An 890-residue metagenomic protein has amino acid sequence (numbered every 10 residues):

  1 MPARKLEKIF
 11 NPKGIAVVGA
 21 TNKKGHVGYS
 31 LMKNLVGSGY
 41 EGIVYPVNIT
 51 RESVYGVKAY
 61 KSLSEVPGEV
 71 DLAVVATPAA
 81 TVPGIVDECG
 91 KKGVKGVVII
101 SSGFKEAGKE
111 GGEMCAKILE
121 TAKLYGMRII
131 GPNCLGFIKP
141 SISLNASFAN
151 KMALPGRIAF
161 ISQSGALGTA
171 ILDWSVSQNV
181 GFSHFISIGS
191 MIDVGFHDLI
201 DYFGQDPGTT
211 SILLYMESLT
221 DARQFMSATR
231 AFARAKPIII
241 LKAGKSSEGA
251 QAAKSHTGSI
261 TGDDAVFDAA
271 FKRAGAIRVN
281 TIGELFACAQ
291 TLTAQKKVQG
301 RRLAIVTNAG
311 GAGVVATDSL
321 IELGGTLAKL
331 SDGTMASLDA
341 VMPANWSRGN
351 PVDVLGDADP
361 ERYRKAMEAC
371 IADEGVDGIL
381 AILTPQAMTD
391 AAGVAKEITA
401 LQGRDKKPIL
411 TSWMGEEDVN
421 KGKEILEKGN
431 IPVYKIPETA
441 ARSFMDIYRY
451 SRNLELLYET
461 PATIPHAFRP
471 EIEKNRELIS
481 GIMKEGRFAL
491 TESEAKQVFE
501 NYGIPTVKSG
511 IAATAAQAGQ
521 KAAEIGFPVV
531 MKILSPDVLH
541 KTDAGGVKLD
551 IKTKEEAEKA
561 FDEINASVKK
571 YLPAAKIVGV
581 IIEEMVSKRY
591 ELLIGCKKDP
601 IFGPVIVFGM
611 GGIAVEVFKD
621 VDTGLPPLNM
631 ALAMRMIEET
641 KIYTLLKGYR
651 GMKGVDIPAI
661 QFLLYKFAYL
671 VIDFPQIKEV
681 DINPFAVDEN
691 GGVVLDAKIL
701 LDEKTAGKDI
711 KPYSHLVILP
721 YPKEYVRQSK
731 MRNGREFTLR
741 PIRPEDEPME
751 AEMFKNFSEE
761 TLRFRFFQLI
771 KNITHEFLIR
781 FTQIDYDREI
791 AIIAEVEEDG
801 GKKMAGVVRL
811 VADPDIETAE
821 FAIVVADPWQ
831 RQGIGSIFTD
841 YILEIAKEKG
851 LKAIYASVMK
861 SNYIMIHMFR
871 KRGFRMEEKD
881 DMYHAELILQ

Functional and structural regions predicted by a protein language model:
M1-D696: Catalytic-core regions of core metabolic enzymes, especially those transforming organic acids/acyl-group intermediates
D318-L320, G393-V394, A697-K698, F754 (+2 more regions): Composition- and surface-driven signal marking solvent-exposed, interaction-prone regions in large proteins
I582, I682-P684, A697-I699, F821 (+2 more regions): A structural signal for short, well-ordered beta-strand segments
E703-Q890: Long, contiguous binding/interaction regions
